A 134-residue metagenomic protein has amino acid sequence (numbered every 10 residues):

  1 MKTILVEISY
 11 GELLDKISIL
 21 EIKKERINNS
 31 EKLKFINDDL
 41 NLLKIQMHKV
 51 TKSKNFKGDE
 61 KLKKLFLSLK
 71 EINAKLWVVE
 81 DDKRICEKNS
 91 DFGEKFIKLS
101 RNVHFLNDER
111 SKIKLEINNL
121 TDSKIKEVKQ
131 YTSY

Functional and structural regions predicted by a protein language model:
M1-Y134: Extended, charge-rich alpha-helical interface modules
